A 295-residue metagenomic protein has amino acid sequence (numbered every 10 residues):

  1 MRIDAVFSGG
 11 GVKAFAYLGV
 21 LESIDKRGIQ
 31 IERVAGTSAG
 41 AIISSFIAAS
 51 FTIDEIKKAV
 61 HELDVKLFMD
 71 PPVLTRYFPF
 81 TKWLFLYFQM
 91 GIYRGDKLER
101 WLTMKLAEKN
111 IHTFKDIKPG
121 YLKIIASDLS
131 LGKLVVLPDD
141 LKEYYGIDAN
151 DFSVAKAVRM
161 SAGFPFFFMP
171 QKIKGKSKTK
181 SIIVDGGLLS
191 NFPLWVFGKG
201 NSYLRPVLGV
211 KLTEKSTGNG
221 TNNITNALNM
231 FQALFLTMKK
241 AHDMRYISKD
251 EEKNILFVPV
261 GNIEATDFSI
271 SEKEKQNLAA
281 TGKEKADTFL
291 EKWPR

Functional and structural regions predicted by a protein language model:
M1-T37, S45-R295: Patatin-like phospholipase
